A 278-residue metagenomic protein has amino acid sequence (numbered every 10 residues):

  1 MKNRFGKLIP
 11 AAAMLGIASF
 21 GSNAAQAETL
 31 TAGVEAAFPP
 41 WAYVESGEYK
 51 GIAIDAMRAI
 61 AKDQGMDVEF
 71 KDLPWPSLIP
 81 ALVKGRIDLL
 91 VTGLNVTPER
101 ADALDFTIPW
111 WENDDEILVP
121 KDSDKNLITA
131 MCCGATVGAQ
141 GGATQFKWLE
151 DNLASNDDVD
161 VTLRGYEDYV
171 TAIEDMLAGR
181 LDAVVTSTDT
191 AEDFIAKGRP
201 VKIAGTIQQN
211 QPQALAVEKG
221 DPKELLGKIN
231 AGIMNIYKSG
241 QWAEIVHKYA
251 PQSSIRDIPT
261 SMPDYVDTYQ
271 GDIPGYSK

Functional and structural regions predicted by a protein language model:
A27-L94, D102, G165, K228 (+2 more regions): Extracytoplasmic small-molecule ligand-binding "clamshell" domains of the periplasmic binding protein/Venus flytrap
G33-F38, K71-P76, G85-T97, N113 (+5 more regions): Beta->alpha turn/N-cap motifs
E35-A36, E112-L118, E192, A196-I233 (+1 more regions): Periplasmic-binding protein-like
A36-P39, Y49-A59, E116-D168, A183 (+1 more regions): Bilobed "Venus flytrap"/periplasmic-binding protein-like clamshell domains and structurally analogous long
G51-D63, D122-K125, M131-T136, G141-T144 (+1 more regions): Extended ligand-binding regions for polar small-molecule ligands
R58, K62, D67-C132, K202-I207 (+1 more regions): Acidic, polar ligand-binding/catalytic clefts
D67, T144-R164, I203, M234-K278: Ligand-binding clefts/hinges and TM-proximal coupling segments of bilobed small-molecule sensing domains
S77-P80, T92-D102, E150-D151, D175-Q209: A ligand-binding cleft/hinge motif common to bilobed small-molecule-binding domains
